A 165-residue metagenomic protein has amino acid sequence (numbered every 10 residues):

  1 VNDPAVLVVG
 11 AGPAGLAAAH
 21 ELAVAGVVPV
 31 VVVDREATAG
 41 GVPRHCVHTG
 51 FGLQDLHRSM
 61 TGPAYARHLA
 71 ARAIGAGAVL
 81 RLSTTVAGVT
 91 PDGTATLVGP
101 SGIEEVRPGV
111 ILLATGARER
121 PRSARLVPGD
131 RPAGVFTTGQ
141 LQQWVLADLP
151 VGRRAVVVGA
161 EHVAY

Functional and structural regions predicted by a protein language model:
V1-V9, R67-R154: FAD-binding core/adjacent interface of flavoenzyme oxidoreductases
P4-H68, R72, V151-Y165: Beta1-alpha1 glycine-rich phosphate/pyrophosphate-binding loop at the start of Rossmann-like nucleotide-binding domains
